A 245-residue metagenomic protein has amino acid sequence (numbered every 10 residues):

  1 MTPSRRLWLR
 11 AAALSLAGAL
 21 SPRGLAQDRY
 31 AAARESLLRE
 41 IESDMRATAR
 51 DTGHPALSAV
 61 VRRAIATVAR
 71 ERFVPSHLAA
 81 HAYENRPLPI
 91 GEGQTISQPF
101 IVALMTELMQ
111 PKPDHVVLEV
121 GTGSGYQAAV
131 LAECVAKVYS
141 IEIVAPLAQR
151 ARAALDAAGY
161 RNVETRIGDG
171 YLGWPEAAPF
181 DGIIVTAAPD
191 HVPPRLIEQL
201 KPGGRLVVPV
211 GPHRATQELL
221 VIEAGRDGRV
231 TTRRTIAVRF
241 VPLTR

Functional and structural regions predicted by a protein language model:
M1-S15: N-terminal secretory signal peptides and thylakoid transit peptides that target proteins across membranes
L25-V116, R226, A237-R239: Class I SAM-dependent transferase core
Q27-R39, E198, V210-R245: SAM/dcSAM-binding transferase cores
L108-G225, R229: Conserved nucleotide-cofactor-binding alpha/beta core module
